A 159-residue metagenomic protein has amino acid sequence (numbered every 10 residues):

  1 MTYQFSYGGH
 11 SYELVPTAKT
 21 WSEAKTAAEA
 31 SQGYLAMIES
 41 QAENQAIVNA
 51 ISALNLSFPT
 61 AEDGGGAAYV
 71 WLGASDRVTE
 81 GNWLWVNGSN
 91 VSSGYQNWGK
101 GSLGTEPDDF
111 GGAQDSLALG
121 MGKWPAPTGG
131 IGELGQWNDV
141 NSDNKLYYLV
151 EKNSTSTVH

Functional and structural regions predicted by a protein language model:
M1-H159: Extracellular, disulfide-bonded carbohydrate-recognition/adhesion ectodomains, dominated by C-type lectin-like domains
